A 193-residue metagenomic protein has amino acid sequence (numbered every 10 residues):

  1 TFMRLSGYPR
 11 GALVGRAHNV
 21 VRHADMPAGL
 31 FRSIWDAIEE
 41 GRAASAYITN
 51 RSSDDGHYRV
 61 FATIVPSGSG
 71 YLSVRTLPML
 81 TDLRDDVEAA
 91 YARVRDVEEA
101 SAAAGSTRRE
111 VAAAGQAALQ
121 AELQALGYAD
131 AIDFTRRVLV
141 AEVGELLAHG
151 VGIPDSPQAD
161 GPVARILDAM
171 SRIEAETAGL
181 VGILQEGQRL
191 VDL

Functional and structural regions predicted by a protein language model:
T1-V94, L180, L184-Q188: Sensory/regulatory domains in signal-transduction proteins
T63-P66, R93-S101, H149-Q158: Short secondary-structure transition/capping segments
G68-V143: Sensory coupling linkers of modular signal transduction proteins
A113-L193: Long cytosolic alpha-helical coiled-coil signaling stalks of chemosensory transducers
